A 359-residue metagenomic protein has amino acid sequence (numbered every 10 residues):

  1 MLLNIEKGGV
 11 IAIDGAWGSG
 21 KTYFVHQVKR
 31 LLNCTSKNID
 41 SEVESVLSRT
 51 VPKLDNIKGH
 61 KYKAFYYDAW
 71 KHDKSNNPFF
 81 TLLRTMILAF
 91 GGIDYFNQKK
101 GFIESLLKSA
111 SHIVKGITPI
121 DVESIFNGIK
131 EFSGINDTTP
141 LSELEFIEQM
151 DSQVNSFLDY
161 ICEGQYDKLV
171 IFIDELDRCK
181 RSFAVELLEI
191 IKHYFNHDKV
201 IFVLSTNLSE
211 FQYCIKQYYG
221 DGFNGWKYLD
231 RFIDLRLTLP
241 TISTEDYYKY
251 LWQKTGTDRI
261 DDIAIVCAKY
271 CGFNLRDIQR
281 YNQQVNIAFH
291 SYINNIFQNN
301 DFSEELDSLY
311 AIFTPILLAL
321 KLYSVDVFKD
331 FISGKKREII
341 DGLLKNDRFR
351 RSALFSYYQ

Functional and structural regions predicted by a protein language model:
L2-G8, E163-Y166: Phosphate-binding P-loop
V10-D14, Y66: Short hydrophobic/aromatic beta-strand immediately N-terminal to the Walker A/P-loop
A16, F24, V28-L32, P52-K53 (+5 more regions): The catalytic "switch" region of P-loop NTPases
K21: Conserved lysine of the Walker
V25, R30-Y160, N346: P-loop NTPase nucleotide-binding core
K99-V122, D234-F313: Conserved AAA+ ATPase small/helical "lid" subdomain
V325-Q359: Trafficking entry modules
